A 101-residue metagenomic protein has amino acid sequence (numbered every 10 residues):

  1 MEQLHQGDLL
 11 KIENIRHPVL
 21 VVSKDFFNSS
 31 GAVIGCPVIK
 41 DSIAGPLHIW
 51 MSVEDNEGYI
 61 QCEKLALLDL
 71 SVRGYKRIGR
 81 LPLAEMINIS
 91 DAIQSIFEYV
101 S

Functional and structural regions predicted by a protein language model:
M1-S101: Conserved functional hotspots at enzyme active or ligand-binding sites that engage polyanionic ligands
